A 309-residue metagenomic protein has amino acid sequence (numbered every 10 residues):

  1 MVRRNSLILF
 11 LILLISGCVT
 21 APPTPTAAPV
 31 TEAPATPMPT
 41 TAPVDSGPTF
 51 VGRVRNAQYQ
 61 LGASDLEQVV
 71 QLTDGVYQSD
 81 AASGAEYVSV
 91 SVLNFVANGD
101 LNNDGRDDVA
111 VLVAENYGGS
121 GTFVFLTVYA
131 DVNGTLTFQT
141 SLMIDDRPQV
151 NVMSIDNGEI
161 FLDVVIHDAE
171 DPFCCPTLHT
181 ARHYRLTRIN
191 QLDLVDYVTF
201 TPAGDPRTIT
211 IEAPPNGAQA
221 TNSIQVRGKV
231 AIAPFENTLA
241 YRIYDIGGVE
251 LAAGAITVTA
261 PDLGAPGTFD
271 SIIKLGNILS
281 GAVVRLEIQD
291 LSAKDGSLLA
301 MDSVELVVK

Functional and structural regions predicted by a protein language model:
M1-S16: Sec-dependent bacterial lipoprotein signal peptides
I12-L13, G17-T49: Ser/Thr-rich, Proline-interspersed low-complexity disordered segments
G17-V19, D131, R185-N190, E305-K309: Short beta-strand-to-coil "C-cap" segments at the C-terminal boundary of structured domains/repeats, marking
T20, P176-T177, N216: Disulfide-rich extracellular modules and peptides
T41-L101, R106-P206, I232: Beta-propeller-forming repeat regions
V90, P206-Q225, K229-K309: Ser/Thr-rich low-complexity repeats and stalk/linker segments
